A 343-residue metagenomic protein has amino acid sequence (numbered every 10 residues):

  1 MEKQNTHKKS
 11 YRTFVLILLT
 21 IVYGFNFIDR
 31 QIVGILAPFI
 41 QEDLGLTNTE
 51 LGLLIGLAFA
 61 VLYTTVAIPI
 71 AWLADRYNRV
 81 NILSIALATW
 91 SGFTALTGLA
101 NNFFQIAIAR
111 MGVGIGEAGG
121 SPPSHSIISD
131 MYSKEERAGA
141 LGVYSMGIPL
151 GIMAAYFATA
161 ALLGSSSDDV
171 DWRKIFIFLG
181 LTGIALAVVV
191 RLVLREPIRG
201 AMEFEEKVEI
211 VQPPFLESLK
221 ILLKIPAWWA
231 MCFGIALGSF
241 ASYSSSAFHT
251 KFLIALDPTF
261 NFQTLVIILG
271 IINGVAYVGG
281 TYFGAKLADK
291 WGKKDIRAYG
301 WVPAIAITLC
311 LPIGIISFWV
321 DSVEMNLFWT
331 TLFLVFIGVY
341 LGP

Functional and structural regions predicted by a protein language model:
V33-G34, I225-Y277, T281-Y282, I337-G342: Extracytoplasmic gate region of multi-pass secondary transporters
L36-T65: Extracellular/periplasmic helix-loop-helix junction of adjacent transmembrane segments in MFS-like secondary
G45, N78, L99-Q105, S133 (+1 more regions): Helix-breaking motifs and short loop linkers at transmembrane-helix boundaries and internal kinks in secondary membrane
T65-F104: Conserved MFS/SLC helix-loop-helix module at the cytosolic interface between two early adjacent transmembrane helices
A109-I148: Cytoplasmic helix-loop-helix junction between adjacent transmembrane helices in 12-TM secondary transporters
Y144-L192: Helix-loop-helix hairpin linking two adjacent transmembrane segments in secondary transporters
L192-E217: Flexible cytoplasmic inter-helical loops of multi-pass small-molecule transporters
I296-P343: C-terminal transmembrane helical hairpin of 12-TM major facilitator-type secondary transporters
